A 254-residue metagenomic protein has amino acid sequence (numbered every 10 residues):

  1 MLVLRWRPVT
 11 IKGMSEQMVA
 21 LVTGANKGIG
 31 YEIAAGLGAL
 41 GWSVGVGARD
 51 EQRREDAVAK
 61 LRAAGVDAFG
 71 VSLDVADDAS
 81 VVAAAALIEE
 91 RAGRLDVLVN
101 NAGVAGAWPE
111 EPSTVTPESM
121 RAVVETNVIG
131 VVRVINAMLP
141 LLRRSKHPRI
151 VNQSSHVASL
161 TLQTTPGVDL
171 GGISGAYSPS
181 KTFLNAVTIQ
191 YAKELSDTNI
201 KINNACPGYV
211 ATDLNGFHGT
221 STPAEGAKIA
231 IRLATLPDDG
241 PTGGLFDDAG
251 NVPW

Functional and structural regions predicted by a protein language model:
S15-G45: Canonical Rossmann dinucleotide-binding motif of NAD(H)/NADP(H)-dependent dehydrogenases/reductases, specifically
L40-D56: Conserved glycine-rich Rossmann-like NAD(P)H-binding loop of the short-chain dehydrogenase/reductase
E51-Q52, S72-A84: The beta1-alpha1 cofactor-binding region of Rossmann-like NAD(H)/NADP(H)-dependent oxidoreductases
A64-V66, L87-N100, G106-W108, T116: A glycine-rich helix->loop->beta "capping" turn within Rossmann-like NAD(P)(H)-dependent oxidoreductase domains
V99, V134-M138, L142, V187-T188 (+1 more regions): Hydrophobic positions on the long internal alpha-helix of Rossmann-like NAD(P)-dependent oxidoreductase domains
V104-V124, R143-D197: Catalytic loop of short-chain dehydrogenase/reductase
T182-N185, D197, N204-A205, T212 (+1 more regions): C-terminal helical subdomain
